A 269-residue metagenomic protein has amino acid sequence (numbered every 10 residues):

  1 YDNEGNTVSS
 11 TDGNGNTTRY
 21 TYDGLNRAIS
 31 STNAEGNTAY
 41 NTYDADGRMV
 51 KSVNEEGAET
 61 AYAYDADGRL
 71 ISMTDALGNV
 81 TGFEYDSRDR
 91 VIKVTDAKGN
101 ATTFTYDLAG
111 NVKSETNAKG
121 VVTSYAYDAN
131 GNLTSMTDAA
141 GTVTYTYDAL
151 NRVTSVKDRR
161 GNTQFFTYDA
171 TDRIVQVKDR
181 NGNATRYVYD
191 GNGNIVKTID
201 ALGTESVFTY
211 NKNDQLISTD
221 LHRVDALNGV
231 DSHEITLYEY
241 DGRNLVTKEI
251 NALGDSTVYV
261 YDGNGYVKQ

Functional and structural regions predicted by a protein language model:
Y1-D12, N16-N33, N37-N54, A58-D75 (+8 more regions): Beta-strand elements of repeat-based all-beta scaffolds
